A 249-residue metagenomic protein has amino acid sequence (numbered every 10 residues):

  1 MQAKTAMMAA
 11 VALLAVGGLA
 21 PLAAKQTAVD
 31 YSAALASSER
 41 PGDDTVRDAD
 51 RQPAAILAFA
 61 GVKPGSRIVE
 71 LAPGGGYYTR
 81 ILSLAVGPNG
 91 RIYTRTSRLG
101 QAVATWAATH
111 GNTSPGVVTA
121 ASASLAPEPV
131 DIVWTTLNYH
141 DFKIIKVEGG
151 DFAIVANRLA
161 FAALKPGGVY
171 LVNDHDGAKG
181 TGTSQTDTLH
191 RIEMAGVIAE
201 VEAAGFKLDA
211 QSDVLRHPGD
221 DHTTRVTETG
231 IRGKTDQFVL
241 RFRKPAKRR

Functional and structural regions predicted by a protein language model:
Y31-F59, K63: Class I SAM-dependent methyltransferase Rossmann-like catalytic core, especially the SAM/SAH-binding loop
P64-G65, P88-N89, L164-Y170: Short glycine-dipeptide loop
P64-G74: Conserved class I S-adenosyl-L-methionine
S83-L84, E148-P166: A short glycine-rich, Lys/Arg-flanked "PGG" loop and its adjoining helix->strand segment in the class I
Q101-P127: S-adenosyl-L-methionine
S124-L137: A short acidic, Gly/Pro-enriched loop at the edge of an enzyme's catalytic core that lines a small-molecule cofactor
G182-D209: Conserved Class I S-adenosyl-L-methionine
D221-R249: Core SAM-dependent methyltransferase catalytic element
